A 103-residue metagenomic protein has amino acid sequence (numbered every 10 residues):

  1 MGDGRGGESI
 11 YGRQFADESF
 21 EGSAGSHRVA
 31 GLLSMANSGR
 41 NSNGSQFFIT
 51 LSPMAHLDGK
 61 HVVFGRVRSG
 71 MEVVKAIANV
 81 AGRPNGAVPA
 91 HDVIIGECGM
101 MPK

Functional and structural regions predicted by a protein language model:
M1-K103: Cyclophilin-like peptidyl-prolyl cis-trans isomerases
